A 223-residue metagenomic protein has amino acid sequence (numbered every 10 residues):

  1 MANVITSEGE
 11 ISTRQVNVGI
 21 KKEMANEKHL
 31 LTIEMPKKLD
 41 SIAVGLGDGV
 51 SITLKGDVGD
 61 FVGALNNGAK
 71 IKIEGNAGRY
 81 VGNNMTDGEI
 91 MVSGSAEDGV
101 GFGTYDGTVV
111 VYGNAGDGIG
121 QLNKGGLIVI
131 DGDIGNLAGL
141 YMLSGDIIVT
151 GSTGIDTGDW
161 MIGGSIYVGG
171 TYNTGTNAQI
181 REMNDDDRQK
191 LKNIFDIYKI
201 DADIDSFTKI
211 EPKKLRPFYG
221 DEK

Functional and structural regions predicted by a protein language model:
M1-I42, G49, Y112, V129-D131 (+2 more regions): Intrinsically disordered, low-complexity terminal regions
K22-L30, S41-V50, F61-A69, Y80-D87 (+3 more regions): Beta-strand repeat architectures
E34-P36, G45, K55-D57, A64-L65 (+11 more regions): Feature marks extracellular polysaccharide-active and adherence modules
I52-L54, I71-I73, I90, V109 (+3 more regions): All-beta strand scaffolds that present successive hydrophobic residues in beta-strands
G59, G78-R79, E97, G135 (+1 more regions): Leucine-rich repeat
